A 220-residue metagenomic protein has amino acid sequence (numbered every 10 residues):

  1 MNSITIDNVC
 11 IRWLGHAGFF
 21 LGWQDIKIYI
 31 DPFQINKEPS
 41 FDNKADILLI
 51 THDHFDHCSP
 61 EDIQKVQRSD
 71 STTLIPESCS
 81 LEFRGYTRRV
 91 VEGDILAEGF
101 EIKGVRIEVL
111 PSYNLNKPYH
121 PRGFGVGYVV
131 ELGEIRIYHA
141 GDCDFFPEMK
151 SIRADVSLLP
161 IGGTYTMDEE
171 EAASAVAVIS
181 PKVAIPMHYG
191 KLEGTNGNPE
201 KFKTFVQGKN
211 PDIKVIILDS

Functional and structural regions predicted by a protein language model:
M1-N43, V91-I152, M167, D219-S220: Core dinuclear metal-dependent hydrolase active-site scaffold
L21, D31, H52, S59 (+5 more regions): Divalent metal-coordination and catalytic microenvironments
K27-I28, I47, V156, V183: Short, Asp-centered acidic motifs that coordinate Mg2+ and/or phosphate in catalytic or ligand-binding sites
Q34-L81, R153-L158: Active-site metal-binding motif and surrounding structural segment of the metallo-beta-lactamase
D53, P111, G162: Short glycine-/small-residue-rich Rossmann-like dinucleotide-binding loops
E61-V66, E82-Y86, E148-S151, E171-A175: A short acidic, amphipathic alpha-helical/loop segment
L74, D144-S220: Cap/insert and terminal regions of metallo-dependent hydrolase folds
C79-R84, E193-N196: Short, charged/polar "capping" segments at the starts of alpha-helices and the immediately preceding loops
